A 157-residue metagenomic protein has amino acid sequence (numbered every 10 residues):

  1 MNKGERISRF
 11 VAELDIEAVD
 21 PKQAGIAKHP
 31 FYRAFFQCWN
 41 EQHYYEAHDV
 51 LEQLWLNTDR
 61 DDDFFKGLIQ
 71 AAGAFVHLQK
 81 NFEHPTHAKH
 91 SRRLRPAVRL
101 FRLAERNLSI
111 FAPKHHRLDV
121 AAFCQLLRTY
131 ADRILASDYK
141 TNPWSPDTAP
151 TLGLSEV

Functional and structural regions predicted by a protein language model:
M1-R60, R106-V157: N-terminal alpha-helical interaction modules that lie
H29, K66-L68: Residue register of alpha-helical TPR repeats
Q37-C38, I69, V76: Residue-level signature for tetratricopeptide repeat
W39, D59, L78, F82-P85 (+1 more regions): Hydrophobic/aromatic side-chain positions at a characteristic register within alpha-helices of tetratricopeptide repeats
E52-Q53, Q70, R102: Short amphipathic alpha-helical surface patches that mediate protein-protein
D63: Trihelical helix-turn-helix/Myb-like DNA-binding core that engages the DNA major groove
G73, H77-K80, I110: Glycine-centered coil turns and helix-coil junctions that link the paired helices within alpha-helical repeat units
P85-P113: TPR/TPR-like (Sel1-like) alpha-helical repeat modules
